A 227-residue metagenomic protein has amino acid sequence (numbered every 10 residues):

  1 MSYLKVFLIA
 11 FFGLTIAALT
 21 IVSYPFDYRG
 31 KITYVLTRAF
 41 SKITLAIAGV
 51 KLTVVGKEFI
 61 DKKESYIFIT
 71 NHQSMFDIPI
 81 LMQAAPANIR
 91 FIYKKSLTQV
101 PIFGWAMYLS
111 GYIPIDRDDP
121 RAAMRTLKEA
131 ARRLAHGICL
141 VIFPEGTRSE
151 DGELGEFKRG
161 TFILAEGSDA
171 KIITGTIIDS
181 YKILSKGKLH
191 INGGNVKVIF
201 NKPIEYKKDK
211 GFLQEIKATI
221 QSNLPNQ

Functional and structural regions predicted by a protein language model:
M1-T53, W105-L109: A transmembrane-helix-recognition feature enriched in membrane-embedded lipid enzymes and envelope glyco-/phospholipid
S2-Y3, T37-Y93: Conserved H-X4-D acyltransferase segment
V50, Y112, A170: Short glycine/serine/threonine/alanine-rich loop segments
V54, I113-D116, Y206: Short acidic-hydrophobic, aromatic-tinged amphipathic segments that line or gate anion-handling sites
N71, Y108-S110, H190-G193: Short, hinge-like loop/turn segments at secondary-structure boundaries
M75-R125, E129: Membrane-embedded segments
M124-Q227: Non-catalytic C-terminal accessory region of glycerolipid acyltransferases and related lyso-lipid remodeling enzymes
